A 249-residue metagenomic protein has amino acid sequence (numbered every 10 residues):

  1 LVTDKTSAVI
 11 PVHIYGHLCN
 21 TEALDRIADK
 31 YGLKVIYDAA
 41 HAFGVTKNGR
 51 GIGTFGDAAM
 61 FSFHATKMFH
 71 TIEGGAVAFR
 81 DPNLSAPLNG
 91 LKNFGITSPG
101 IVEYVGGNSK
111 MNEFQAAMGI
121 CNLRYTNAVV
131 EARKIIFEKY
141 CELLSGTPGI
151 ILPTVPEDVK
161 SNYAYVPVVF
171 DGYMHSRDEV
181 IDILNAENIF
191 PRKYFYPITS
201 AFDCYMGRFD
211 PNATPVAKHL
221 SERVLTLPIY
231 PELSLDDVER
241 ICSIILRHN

Functional and structural regions predicted by a protein language model:
L1-T71, A78, T226: Active-site phosphate-binding strand-loop segment of PLP-dependent enzymes
A8-V12, H17, T21-A23, K30 (+2 more regions): PLP-dependent aminotransferase class I/II
A40-H41, H64, E73, N89-N93 (+1 more regions): Histidine-centered beta-alpha loop that forms part of the nucleotide-sugar donor binding/catalytic region in diverse
H64, I72-G74, F114, G119: A conserved catalytic-core signature of glycosyltransferases
F69-I72, K160-N162: Short glycine-enriched loop/turn motifs at secondary-structure junctions
G75-V77, V166: Well-ordered beta-strand positions enriched in small/hydrophobic/aromatic, beta-favoring residues
